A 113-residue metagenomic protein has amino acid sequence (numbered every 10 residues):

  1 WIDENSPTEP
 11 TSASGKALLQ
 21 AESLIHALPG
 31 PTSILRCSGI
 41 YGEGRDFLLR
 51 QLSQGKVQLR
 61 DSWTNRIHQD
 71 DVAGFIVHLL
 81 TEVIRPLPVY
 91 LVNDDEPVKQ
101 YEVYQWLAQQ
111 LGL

Functional and structural regions predicted by a protein language model:
W1, R45-L49, V103-Y104: Short aromatic-enriched loop/helix-cap "lid" or pocket-rim segments at secondary-structure transitions that line
W1-A13, S53: Active-site "gating" loop of Rossmann-like NAD(P)-dependent oxidoreductase/epimerase domains
E9-S33: Active-site Tyr-X1-5-Lys
L19-E22, D46, Y101: Short, surface-exposed alpha-helical segments at coil->helix boundaries
S33-Q51: Flexible, glycine-rich beta-alpha linker
I34, R66, P97: Short aromatic/basic micro-patch
L49-D71, F75: A conserved pocket-lining segment of Rossmann-fold NAD(P)-dependent short-chain dehydrogenase/reductase
F75-L113: Mid/C-terminal beta-alpha module of Rossmann-like enzyme folds, strongest in SDR-family dehydrogenases/epimerases
